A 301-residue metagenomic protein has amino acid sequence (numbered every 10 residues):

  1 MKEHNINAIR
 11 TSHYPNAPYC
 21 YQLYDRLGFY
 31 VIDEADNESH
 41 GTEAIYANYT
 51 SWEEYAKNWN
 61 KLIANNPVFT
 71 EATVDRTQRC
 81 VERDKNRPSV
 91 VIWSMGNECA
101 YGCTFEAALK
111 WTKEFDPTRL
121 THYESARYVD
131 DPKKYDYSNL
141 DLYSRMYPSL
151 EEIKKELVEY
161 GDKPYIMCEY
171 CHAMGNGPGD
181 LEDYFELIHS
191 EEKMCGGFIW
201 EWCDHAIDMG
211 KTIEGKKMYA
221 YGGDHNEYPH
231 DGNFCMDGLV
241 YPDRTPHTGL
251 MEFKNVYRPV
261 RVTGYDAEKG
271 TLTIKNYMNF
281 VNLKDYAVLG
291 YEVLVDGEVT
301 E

Functional and structural regions predicted by a protein language model:
M1-T273, Y277-D285, G290-E298: Extended substrate-binding grooves/exosites of carbohydrate-active enzymes
